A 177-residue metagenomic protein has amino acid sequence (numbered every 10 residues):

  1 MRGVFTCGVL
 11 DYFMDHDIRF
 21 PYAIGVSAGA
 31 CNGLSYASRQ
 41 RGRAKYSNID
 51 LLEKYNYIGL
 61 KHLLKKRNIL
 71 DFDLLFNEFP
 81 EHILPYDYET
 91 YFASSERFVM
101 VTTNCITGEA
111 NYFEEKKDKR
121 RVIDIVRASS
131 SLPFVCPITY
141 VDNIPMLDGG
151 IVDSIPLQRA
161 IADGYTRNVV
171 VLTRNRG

Functional and structural regions predicted by a protein language model:
M1-V26, L34-G177: Patatin-like phospholipase
